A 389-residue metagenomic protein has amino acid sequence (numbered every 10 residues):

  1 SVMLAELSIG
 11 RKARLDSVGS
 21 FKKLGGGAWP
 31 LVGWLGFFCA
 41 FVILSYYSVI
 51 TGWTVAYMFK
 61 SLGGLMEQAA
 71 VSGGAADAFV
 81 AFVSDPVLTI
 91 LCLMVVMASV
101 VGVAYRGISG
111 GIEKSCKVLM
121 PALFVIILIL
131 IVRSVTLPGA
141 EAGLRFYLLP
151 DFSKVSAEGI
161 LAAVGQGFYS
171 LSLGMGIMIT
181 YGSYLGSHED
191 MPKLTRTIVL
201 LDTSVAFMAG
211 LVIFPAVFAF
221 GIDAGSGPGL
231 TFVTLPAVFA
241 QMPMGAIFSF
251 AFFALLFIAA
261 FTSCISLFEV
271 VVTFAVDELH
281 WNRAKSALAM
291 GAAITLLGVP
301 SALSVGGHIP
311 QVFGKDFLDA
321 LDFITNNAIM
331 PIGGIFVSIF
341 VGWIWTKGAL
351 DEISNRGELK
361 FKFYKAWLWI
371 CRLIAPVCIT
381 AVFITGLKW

Functional and structural regions predicted by a protein language model:
S1-G25, A216, F220-D223, F340-T346: Juxtamembrane transmembrane-helix boundary signature
S8, L31-L44, V80-F82, V95-V118 (+3 more regions): Membrane-water interface regions at transmembrane-helix termini and the short interhelical loops of multi-pass membrane
K12-L35, S48-Y105, S109, P138-L161 (+4 more regions): Inter-helical loop and helix-membrane interface segments of multi-pass membrane transporters/permeases
T51-S84, Y184-H188, K193, T197-V205 (+3 more regions): Helix-loop-helix connectors at the membrane interface of multi-pass transporters/channels
I90-L91, L201-F207, A246-S249, I258-F261 (+2 more regions): Loop-to-transmembrane helix boundary motifs in multi-pass membrane proteins
E113, K117-F261, K285-S286: Membrane-embedded translocation segments of transport machinery
F261-L267, S286-S301, V305, D319-E352: Hydrophobic alpha-helical segments of multi-pass membrane transport proteins
P310, D316-F340, K360-W389: A generic transmembrane alpha-helix motif of multi-pass inner-membrane proteins
